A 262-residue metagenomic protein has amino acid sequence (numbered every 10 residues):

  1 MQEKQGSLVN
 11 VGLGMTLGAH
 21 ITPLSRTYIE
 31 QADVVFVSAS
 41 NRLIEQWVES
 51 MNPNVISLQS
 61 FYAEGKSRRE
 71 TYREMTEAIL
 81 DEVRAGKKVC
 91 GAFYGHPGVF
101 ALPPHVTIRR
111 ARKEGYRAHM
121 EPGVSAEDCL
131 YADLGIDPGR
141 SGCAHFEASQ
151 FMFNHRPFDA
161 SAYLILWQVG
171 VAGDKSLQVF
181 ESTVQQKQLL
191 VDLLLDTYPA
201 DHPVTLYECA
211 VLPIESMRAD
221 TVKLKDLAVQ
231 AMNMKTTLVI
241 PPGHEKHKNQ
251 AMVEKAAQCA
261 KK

Functional and structural regions predicted by a protein language model:
M1-A19, P23-E121, T236-T237, C259-K262: Class I S-adenosyl-L-methionine
Q2-V11, V34, R84, R117-H119 (+1 more regions): Beta-strand/loop-alpha-helix module characteristic of Rossmann-like adenine-cofactor folds
